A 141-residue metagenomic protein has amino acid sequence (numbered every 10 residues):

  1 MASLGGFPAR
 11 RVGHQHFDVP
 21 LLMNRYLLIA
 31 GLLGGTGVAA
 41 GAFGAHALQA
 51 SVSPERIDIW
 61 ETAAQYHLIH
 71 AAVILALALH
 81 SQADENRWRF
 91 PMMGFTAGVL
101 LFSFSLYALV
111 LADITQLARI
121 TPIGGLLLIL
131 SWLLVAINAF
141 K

Functional and structural regions predicted by a protein language model:
M1-L22: N-terminal amphipathic/basic-hydrophobic helices that include classical n-h-c signal peptides and signal-anchor
D18-K141: Polytopic transmembrane helical bundles with strong interfacial aromatic enrichment
